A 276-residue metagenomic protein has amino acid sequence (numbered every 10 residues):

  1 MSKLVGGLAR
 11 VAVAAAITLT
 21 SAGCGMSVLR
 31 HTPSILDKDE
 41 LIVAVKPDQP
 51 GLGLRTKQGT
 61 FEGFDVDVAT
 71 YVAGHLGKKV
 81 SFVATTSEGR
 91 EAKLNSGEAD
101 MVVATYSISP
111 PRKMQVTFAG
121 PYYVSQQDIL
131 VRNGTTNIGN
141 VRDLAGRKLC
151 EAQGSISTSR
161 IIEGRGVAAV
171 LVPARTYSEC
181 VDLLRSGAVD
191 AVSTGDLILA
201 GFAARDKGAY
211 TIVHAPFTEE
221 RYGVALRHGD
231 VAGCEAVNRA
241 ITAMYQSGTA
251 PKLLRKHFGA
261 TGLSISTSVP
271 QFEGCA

Functional and structural regions predicted by a protein language model:
G25, V66-H75, T135, R142 (+3 more regions): Extended ligand-binding regions for polar small-molecule ligands
M26-H31, I156-V172, I212, I241-A276: Ligand-binding clefts/hinges and TM-proximal coupling segments of bilobed small-molecule sensing domains
R30-T105: Extracytoplasmic small-molecule ligand-binding "clamshell" domains of the periplasmic binding protein/Venus flytrap
I42-P50, F61-H75, Y106-S107, Q126-E179 (+3 more regions): Bilobed "Venus flytrap"/periplasmic-binding protein-like clamshell domains and structurally analogous long
T70, K79-D143: Acidic, polar ligand-binding/catalytic clefts
F82-A92, T136-N137, V172-S186, E220: Short helix-initiation/N-cap motifs at beta->coil->alpha
A92, T105-M114, I162, R185-S186 (+1 more regions): A ligand-binding cleft/hinge motif common to bilobed small-molecule-binding domains
V124-V131, A200, A204-I241, A260-A276: Periplasmic-binding protein-like
